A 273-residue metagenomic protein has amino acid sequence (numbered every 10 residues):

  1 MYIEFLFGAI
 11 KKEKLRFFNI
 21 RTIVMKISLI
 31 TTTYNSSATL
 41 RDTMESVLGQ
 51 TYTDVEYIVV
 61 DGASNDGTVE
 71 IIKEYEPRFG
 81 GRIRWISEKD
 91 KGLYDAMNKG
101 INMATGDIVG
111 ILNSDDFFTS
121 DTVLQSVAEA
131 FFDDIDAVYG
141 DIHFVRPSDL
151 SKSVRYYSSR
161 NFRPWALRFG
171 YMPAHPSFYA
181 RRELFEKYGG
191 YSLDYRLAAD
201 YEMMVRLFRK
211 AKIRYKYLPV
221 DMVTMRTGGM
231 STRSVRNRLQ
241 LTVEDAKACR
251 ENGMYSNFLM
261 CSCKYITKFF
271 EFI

Functional and structural regions predicted by a protein language model:
Y2-F7, F17-F18: Aromatic (phenylalanine/tyrosine) cluster motif
F7-I10, T22: Glycine-centered signal
K12-K14: Polybasic, lysine-rich low-complexity intrinsically disordered segments
F18-R233, N237: Nucleotide-sugar donor-binding/catalytic module of glycosyltransferases that assemble extracellular/cell-envelope
A130, A248, F272: Residues that form generic nucleotide/phosphate-binding pockets
R233-L259: Catalytic core of nucleotide-sugar-dependent glycosyltransferases
G253-I273: A transmembrane-helix-recognition feature enriched in membrane-embedded lipid enzymes and envelope glyco-/phospholipid
